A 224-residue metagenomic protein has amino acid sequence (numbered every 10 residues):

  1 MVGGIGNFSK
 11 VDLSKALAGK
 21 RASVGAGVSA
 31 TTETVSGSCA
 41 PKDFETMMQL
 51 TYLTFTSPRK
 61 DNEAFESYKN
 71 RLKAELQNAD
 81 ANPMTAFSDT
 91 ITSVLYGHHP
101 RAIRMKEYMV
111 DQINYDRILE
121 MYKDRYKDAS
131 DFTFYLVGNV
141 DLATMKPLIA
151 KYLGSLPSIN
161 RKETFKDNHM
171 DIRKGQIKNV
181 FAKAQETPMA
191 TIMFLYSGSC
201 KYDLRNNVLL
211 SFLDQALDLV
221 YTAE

Functional and structural regions predicted by a protein language model:
N7-E45, E66, N78-D131, S155-D203 (+1 more regions): Non-catalytic beta-strand/loop surface segments
E45-L50, M145-L148: Charge-rich, low-aromatic oligomerization/scaffolding segments with amphipathic character
Q49-L53, N70: Alpha-helical secondary-structure segments
L53-N62, Y152-N160: A common structural junction motif
